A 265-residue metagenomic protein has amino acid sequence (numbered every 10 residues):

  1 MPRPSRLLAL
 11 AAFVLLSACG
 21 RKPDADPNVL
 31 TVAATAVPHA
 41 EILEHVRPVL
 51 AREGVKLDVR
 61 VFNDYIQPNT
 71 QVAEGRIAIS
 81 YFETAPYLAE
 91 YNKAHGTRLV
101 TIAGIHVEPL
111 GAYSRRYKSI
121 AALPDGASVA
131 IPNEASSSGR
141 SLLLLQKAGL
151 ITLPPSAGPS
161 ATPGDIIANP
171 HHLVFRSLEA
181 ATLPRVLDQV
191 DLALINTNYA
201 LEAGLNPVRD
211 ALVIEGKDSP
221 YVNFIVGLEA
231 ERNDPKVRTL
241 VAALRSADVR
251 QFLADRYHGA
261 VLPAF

Functional and structural regions predicted by a protein language model:
L15-A18: C-terminal motif of bacterial Sec signal peptides marking the signal peptidase cleavage site
D26-V37, V55-V61, S128-V129: Short, well-ordered beta-strand elements
V37, V61-Y65, G75-A89, I105-H106 (+3 more regions): Beta->alpha turn/N-cap motifs
V59-T70, A157-R185: Short helix-initiation/N-cap motifs at beta->coil->alpha
E90-I102, Y117, Q189, L194 (+1 more regions): Ligand-binding "clamshell"
I102-T152, R250: A conserved helix-loop-strand patch within extracytoplasmic ligand-binding domains of the periplasmic binding
G104-Y113, L201-R245, A260-F265: Periplasmic-binding protein-like
G139-Q146, L244-P263: Periplasmic-binding protein-like
